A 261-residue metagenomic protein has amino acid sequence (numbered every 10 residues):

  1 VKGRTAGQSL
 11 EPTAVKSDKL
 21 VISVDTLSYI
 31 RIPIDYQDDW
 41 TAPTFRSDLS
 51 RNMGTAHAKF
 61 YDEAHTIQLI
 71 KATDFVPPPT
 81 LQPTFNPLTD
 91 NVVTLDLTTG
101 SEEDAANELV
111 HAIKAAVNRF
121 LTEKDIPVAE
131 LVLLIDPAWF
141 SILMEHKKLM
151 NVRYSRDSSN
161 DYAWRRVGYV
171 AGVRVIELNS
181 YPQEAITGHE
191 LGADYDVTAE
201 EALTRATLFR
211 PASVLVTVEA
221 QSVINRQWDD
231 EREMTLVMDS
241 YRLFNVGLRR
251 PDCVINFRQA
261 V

Functional and structural regions predicted by a protein language model:
V1-L27: Assembly/oligomerization interface modules of large self-assembling protein complexes
A14-K19, R46-L49, H57-A58, D157-Y162: Glycine-rich loops and low-complexity Gly/Arg-rich segments that provide flexible linkers or classic glycine-based
D18-F45, I113-E145: Structured, hydrophobic secondary-structure cores that serve as assembly/anchoring elements
D18-S23, F85-N107, E145-V261: Sequence/fold signature of self-assembling virion shell proteins
S28, K59, W139-S141, Y181 (+1 more regions): Short loop/turn segments at secondary-structure transitions that flank enzyme active sites
Q37-R119, N256-V261: Alpha-helical scaffold segments that mediate packing/assembly in large oligomeric complexes
D62-T66, I126, V214, G247: Intrinsically disordered or highly flexible coil/loop and linker segments, enriched in small and charged/polar residues
